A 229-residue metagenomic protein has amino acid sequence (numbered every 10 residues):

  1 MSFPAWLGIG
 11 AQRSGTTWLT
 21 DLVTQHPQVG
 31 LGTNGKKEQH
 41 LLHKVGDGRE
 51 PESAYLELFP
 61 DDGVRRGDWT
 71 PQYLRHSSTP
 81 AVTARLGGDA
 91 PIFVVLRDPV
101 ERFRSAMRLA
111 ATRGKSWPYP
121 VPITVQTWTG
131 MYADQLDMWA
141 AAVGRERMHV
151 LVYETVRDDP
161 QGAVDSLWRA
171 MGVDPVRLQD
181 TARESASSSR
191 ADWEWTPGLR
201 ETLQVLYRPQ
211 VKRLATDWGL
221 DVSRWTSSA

Functional and structural regions predicted by a protein language model:
M1-L74, R85-L86, A110-S116, P120-P122 (+2 more regions): PAPS-dependent sulfotransferase catalytic core
T17, L74-S77, V100-S105, R157-G162: Short catalytic/ligand-binding loop motif for oxyanion handling, primarily in non-cytosolic enzymes, centered on
G35-K37, D137-R213, L220-A229: The conserved 3'-phosphoadenosine-5'-phosphosulfate
G48-E52, H76-S77, A133, P197-R200 (+1 more regions): Structural motif corresponding to alpha-helix initiation and N-cap regions
E52-L56, P80, L136-D137: Generic structural signal for well-ordered alpha-helices, preferentially at hydrophobic/aromatic core positions
G67, P91-F93, H149-L151: Hydrophobic/aromatic beta-strand patches that form the interior of the parallel beta-sheet core in alpha/beta enzyme
S78-T79, L214: Extended catalytic core of nucleotide-activated donor transferases of GT-like folds
L86-S105: Conserved phosphate-donor/acceptor-positioning beta-strand/loop module used by diverse small-molecule
